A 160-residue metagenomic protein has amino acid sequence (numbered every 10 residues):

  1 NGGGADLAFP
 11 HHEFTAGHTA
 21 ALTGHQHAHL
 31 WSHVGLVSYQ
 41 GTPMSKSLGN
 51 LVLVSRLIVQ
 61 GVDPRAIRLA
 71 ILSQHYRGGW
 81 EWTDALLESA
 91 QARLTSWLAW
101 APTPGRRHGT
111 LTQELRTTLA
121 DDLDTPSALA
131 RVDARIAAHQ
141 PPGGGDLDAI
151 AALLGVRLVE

Functional and structural regions predicted by a protein language model:
N1-G105: Alpha-helical recognition segments enriched in aromatics with Gly/Pro capping that present substrate-recognition
H25, Q74-E160: Feature 926 captures the class I aminoacyl-tRNA synthetase adenylation module centered on the KMSKS loop
